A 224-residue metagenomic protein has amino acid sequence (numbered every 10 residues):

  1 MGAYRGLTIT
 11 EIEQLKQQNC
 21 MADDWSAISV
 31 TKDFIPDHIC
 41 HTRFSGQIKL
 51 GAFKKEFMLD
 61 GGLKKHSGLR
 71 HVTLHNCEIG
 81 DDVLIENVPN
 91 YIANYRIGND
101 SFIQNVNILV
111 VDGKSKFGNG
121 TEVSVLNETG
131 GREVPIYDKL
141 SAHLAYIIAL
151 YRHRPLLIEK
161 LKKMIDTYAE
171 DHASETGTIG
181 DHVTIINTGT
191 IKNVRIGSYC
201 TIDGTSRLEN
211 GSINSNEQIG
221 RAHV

Functional and structural regions predicted by a protein language model:
M1-H223: Domain-scale signature associated with acetyltransferase and cell-envelope carbohydrate enzymes
